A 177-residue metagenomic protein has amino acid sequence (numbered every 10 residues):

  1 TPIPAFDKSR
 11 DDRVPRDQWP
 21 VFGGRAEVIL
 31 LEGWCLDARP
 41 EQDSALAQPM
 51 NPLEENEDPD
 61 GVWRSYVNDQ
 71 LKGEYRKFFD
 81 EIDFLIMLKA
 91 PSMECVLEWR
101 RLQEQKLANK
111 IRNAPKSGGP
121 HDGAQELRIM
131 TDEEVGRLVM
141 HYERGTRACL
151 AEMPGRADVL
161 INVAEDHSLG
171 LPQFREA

Functional and structural regions predicted by a protein language model:
T1-A47, E54-P59: ATP-dependent small-molecule kinase phosphotransfer cores that center on conserved nucleotide phosphate-binding segments
C35-A177: Conserved NTP phosphate-binding and transfer environment spanning the P-loop NTPase/kinase superfamily
